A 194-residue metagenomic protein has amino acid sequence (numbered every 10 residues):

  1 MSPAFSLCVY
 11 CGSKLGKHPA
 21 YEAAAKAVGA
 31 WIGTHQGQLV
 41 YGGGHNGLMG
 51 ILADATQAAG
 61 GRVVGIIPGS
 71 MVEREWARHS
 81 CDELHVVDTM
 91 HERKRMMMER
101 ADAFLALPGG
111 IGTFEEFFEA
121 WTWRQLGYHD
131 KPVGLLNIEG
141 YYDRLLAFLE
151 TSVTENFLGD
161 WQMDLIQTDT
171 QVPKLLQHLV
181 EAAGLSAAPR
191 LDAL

Functional and structural regions predicted by a protein language model:
M1-R100, I138-H178, A182-L194: A cross-family phosphate/adenosyl-ligand binding-site feature
E83, D130-K131: Short acidic capping loops at alpha-helix termini that bridge into adjacent secondary structure
E92-G127, G134, L185-L194: Active-site/ligand-binding-proximal alpha/beta "capping" segment
L107-P108, P132-L136, M163-I166: Flexible, glycine/proline-enriched loop segments at strand-loop-helix junctions that form or flank small-ligand binding
G110-G112, L126-Y128, E139-Y141, V172-P173: Short acidic/polar capping segments at secondary-structure boundaries
